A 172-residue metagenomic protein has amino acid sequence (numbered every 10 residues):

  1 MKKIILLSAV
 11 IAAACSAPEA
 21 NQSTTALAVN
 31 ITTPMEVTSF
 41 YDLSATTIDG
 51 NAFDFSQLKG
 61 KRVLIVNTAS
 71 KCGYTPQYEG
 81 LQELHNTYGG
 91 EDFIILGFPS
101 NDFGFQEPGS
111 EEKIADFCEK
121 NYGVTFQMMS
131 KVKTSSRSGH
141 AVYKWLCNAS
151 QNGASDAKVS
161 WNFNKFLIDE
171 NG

Functional and structural regions predicted by a protein language model:
M1-I4: Positively charged n-region of N-terminal signal peptides that target proteins for export
A13-A14: C-terminal motif of bacterial Sec signal peptides marking the signal peptidase cleavage site
Q22-S56, H140-A141: N-terminal "domain-start" segment that seeds a small globular fold
K61-V63, K71, T75-N101, C118-Y122: Conserved helix-turn-beta segment immediately C-terminal to the redox Cys motif in thioredoxin-like folds
N67, D92-E111, V124-S136: Thiol-based oxidoreductase modules, predominantly thioredoxin-like and allied folds used for disulfide exchange
P76, G80-E83, G109, K113 (+2 more regions): Extracytoplasmic/secreted proteins, especially bacterial periplasmic and envelope-associated proteins
E119, G123-G172: Thiol/selenol-based redox catalytic cores and closely related redox-interacting motifs
